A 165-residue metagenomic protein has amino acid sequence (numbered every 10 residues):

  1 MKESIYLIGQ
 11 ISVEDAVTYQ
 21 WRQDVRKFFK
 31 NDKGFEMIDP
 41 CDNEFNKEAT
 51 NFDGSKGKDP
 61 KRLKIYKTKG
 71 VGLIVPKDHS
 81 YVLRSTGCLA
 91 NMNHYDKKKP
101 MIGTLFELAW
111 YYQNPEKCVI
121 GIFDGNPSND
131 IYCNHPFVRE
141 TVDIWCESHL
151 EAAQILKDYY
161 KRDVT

Functional and structural regions predicted by a protein language model:
M1-T165: Conserved catalytic or regulatory cores that recognize and/or transform ribose-phosphate-containing ligands
